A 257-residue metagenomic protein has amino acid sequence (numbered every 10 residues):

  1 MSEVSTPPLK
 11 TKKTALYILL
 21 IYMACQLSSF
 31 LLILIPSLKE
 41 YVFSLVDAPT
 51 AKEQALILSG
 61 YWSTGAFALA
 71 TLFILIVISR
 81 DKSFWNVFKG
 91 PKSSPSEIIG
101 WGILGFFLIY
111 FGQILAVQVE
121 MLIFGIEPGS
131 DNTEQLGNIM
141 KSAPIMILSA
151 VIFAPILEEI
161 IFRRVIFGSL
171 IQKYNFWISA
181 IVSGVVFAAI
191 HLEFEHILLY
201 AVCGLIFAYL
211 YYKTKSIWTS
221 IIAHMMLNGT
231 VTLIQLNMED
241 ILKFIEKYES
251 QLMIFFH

Functional and structural regions predicted by a protein language model:
M1-I98, F107-F111, Q118-I123, T232-H257: N-terminal, membrane-interfacial amphipathic/helix-forming hydrophobic leader that caps and precedes the first
T11-K12, S94-S96, A143-P144, K173-I181 (+1 more regions): Membrane-helix interface segments
L16-L31, I99-L115, V119, I152 (+7 more regions): Hydrophobic, lipid-facing residues on alpha-helical transmembrane segments of integral membrane proteins
G65-A70, P144, L148, L198-I206: Membrane-embedded alpha-helical segments of multi-pass membrane proteins, especially the transmembrane helices
W85, R163, F167, G204-A208: Interfacial helix-capping/hinge residues at the ends of transmembrane alpha-helices
G100, F106-V117, T133-A189: Function-critical hydrophobic alpha-helical transmembrane segments in multi-pass membrane proteins
I126-G129: Glycine- and small hydrophobic-enriched segments that form the cores of compact globular domains
A180, G184, A188, E195-Q251: Functionally important transmembrane alpha-helices
